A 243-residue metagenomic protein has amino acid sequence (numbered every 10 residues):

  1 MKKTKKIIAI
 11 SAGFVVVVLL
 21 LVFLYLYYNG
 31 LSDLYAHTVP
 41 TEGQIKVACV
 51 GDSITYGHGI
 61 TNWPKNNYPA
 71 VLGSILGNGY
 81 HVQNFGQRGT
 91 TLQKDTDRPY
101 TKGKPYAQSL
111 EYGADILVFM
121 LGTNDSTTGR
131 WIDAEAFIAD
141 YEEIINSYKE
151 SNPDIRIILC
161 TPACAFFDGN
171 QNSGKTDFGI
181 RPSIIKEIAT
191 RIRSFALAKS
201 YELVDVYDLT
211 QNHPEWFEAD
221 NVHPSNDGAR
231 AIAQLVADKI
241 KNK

Functional and structural regions predicted by a protein language model:
M1-V50, I54-N62, G73-N78, Y112 (+4 more regions): N-terminal secretory targeting modules
K5-A9, T101-K243: Alpha-helical cap/lid subdomain in secreted, periplasmic, or secretory-pathway luminal O-acyl-processing enzymes
I45-A48, I54-A139: Conserved SGNH/GDSL esterase-like catalytic core that processes O-acyl groups on lipids and polysaccharides
